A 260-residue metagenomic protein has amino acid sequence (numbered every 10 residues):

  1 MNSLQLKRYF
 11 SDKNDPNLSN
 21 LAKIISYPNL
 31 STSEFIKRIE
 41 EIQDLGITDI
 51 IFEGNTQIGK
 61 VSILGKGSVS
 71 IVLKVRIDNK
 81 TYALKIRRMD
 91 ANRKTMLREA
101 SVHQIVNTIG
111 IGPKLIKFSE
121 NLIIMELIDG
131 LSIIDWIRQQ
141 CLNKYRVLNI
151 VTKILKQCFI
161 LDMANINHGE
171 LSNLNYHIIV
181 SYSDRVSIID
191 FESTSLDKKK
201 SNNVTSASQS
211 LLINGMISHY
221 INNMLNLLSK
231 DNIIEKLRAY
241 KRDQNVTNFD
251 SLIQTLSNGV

Functional and structural regions predicted by a protein language model:
M1-V61, I253-S257: Juxta-kinase regulatory segment immediately upstream of eukaryotic protein kinase catalytic domains
D44-R98: ATP-binding glycine-rich loop module of kinase domains
K80, K85-S119, N149, L211: A conserved alpha-helical element in kinase catalytic cores
I111-V151: Conserved structural core of kinase catalytic domains
K156-N167: Protein kinase catalytic-loop region centered on the HRD/HxD motif
N165, E170-S172, D190: Conserved catalytic-loop position in the HRD/HxD motif
L174-V180: Hydrophobic residue at the +6 position relative to the catalytic HRD Asp in the kinase catalytic loop
S183-V260: C-lobe/activation-segment region of protein kinase-like
